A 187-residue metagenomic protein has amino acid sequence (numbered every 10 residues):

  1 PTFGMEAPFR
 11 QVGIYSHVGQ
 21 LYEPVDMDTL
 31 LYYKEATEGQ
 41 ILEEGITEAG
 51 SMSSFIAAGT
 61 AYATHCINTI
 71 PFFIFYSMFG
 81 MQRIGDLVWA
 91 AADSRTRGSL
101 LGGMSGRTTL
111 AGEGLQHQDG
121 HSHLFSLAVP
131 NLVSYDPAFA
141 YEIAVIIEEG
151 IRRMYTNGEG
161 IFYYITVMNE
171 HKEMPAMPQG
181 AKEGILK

Functional and structural regions predicted by a protein language model:
P1-M177, A181-L186: Thiamine diphosphate
